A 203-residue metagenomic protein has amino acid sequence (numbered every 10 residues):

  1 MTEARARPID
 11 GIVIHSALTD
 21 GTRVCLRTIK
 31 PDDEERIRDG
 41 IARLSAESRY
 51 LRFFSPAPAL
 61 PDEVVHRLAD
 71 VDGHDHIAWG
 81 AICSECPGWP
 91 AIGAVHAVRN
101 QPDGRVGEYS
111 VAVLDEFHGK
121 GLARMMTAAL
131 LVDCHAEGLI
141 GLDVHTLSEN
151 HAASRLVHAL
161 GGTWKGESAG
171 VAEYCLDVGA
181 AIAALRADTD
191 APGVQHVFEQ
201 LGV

Functional and structural regions predicted by a protein language model:
M1-V203: Long, contiguous binding/interaction regions
